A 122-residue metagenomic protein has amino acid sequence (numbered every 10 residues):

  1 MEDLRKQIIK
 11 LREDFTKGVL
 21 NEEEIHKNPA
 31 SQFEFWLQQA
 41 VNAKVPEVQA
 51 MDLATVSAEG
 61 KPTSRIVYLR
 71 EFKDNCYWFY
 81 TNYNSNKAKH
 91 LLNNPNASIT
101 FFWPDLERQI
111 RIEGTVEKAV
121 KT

Functional and structural regions predicted by a protein language model:
M1-T122: Binding-site signature for planar aromatic cofactors or substrates
